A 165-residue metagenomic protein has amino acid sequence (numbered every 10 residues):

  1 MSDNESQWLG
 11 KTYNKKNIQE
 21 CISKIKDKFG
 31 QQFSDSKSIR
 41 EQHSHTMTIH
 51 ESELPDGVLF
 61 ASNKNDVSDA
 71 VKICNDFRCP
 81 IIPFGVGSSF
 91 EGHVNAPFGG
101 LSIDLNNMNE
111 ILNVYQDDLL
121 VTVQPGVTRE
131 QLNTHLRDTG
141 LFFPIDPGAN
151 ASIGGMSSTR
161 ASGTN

Functional and structural regions predicted by a protein language model:
M1-K72, S88-L119: N-terminal flexible segment immediately upstream of the FAD-binding catalytic core in FAD-dependent oxidoreductases
K64-N165: FAD-binding glycine-rich core of flavoenzymes that anchor FAD
